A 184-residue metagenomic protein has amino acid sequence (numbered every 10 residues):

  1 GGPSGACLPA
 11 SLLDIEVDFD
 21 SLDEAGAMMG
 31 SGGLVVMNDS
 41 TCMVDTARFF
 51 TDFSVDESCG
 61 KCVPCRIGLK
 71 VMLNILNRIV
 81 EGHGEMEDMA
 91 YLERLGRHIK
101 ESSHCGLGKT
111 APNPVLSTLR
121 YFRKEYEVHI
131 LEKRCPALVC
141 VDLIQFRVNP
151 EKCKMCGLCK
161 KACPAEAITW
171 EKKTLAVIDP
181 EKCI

Functional and structural regions predicted by a protein language model:
G1-R147: Redox cofactor-anchoring modules in respiratory/redox and cofactor-processing assemblies
F50-F53, R134-M155, E166-I184: Ferredoxin-like iron-sulfur electron-transfer modules
S58, V71-M72, C159, P164 (+2 more regions): Extended, hydrophobic alpha-helical segments in both membrane/secreted and soluble proteins
C59-C65, C105, C153-C159, C163 (+1 more regions): Short cysteine clusters
G68, A111, C159, T174 (+1 more regions): A generic "binding-loop/recognition-motif" signal
